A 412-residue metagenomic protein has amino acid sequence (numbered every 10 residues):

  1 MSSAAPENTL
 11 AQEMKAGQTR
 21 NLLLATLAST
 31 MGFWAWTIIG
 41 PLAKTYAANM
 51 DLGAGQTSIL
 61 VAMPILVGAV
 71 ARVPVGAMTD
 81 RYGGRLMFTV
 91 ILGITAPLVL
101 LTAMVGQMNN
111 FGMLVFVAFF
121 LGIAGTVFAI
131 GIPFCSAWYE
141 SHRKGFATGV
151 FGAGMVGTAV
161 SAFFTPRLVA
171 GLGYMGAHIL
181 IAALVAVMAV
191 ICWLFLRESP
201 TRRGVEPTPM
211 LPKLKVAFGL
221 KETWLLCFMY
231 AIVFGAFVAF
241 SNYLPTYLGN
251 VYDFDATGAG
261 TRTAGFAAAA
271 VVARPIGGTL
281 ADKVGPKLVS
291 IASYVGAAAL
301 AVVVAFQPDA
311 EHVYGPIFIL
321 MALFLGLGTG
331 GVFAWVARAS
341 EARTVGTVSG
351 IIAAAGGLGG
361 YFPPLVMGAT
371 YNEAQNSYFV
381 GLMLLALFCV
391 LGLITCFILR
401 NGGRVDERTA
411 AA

Functional and structural regions predicted by a protein language model:
I39-A43, E222-V271, P275: Extracytoplasmic gate region of multi-pass secondary transporters
G93-Q107, V295-D309: C-terminal ends and interior cores of transmembrane alpha-helices in multi-pass membrane transporters/permeases
G112-T126, V313-L327: Hydrophobic core of transmembrane alpha-helices in multi-pass small-molecule transporters, especially MFS/SLC-type
V117-G154: Cytoplasmic helix-loop-helix junction between adjacent transmembrane helices in 12-TM secondary transporters
V150-L196: Helix-loop-helix hairpin linking two adjacent transmembrane segments in secondary transporters
L194-K215, V405-A412: Flexible cytoplasmic inter-helical loops of multi-pass small-molecule transporters
A339-Q375: A late C-terminal transmembrane helix in Major Facilitator Superfamily
